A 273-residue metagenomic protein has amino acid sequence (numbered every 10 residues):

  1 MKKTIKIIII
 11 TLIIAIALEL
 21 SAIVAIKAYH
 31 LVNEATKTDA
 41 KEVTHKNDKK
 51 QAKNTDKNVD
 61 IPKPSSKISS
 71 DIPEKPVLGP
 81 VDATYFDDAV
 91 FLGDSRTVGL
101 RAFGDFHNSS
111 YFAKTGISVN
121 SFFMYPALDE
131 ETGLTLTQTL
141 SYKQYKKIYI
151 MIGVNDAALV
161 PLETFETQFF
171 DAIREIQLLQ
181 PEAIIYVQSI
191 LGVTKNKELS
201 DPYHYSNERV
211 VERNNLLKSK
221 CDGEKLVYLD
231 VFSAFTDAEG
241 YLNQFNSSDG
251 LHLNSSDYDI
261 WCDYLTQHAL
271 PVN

Functional and structural regions predicted by a protein language model:
M1-I7: Positively charged n-region of N-terminal signal peptides that target proteins for export
I10-I23: Hydrophobic membrane-insertion alpha-helices, especially the h-region of bacterial N-terminal signal peptides
I26, V193-N273: Catalytic His-Asp segment of secreted/periplasmic serine-dependent ester chemistry enzymes
I26-D88: N-terminal, intrinsically disordered, polar/charged segments of Gram-positive cell-envelope systems that serve as
G79-Q168: Conserved SGNH/GDSL esterase-like catalytic core that processes O-acyl groups on lipids and polysaccharides
M151, Q188-S189: Alpha/beta-hydrolase-fold catalytic nucleophile elbow
F169-I173, N214: Generic structural signal for well-ordered alpha-helices, preferentially at hydrophobic/aromatic core positions
Q180-I184: A short helix->loop->beta-strand "cap" motif at the edges of active sites that frequently abuts
